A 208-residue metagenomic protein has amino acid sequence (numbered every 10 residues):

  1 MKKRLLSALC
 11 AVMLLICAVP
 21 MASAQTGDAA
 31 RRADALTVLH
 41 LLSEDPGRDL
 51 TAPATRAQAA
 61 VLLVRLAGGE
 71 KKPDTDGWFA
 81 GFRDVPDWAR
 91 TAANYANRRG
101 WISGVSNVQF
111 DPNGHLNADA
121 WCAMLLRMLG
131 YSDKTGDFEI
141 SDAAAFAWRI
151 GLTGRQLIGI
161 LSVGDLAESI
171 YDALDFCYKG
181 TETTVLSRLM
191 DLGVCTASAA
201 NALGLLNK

Functional and structural regions predicted by a protein language model:
K2-R31, V38-T91, R98-L161, A173-K208: Feature responds to low-complexity, polar/acidic, surface-exposed segments characteristic of secreted/exported proteins
